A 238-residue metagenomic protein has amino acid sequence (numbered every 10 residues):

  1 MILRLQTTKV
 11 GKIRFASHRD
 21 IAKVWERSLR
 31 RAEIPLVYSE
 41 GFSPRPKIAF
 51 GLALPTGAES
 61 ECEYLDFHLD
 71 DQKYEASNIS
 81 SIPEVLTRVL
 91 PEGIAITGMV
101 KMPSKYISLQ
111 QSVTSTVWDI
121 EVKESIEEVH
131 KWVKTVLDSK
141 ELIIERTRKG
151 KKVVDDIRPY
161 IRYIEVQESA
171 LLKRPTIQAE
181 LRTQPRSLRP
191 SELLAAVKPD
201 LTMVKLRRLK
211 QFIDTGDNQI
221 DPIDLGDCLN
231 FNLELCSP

Functional and structural regions predicted by a protein language model:
Q6-T8, K12, A16, D20 (+1 more regions): Extended, well-folded interaction surfaces typified by the phenylalanyl-tRNA synthetase beta subunit core
T7, F67-K73, I120-S125, A179-T183: Short beta-strand-to-loop capping motifs
R14-R19, E75-S80, E127, T183 (+1 more regions): Ordered, soluble secondary-structure elements with a strong preference for glycine-centered loop motifs and nearby
V37-D71, P103: Short, charge-patterned binding micro-sites
E61-D119: Ordered, amphipathic secondary-structure segments that act as subunit-interaction surfaces in large macromolecular
N78-L90, V129-S139, L193-L194: Short amphipathic alpha-helices in soluble, non-transmembrane regions that often serve as interface/regulatory elements
D138-P238: Core RNA-modification/binding signature centered on pseudouridine synthases
